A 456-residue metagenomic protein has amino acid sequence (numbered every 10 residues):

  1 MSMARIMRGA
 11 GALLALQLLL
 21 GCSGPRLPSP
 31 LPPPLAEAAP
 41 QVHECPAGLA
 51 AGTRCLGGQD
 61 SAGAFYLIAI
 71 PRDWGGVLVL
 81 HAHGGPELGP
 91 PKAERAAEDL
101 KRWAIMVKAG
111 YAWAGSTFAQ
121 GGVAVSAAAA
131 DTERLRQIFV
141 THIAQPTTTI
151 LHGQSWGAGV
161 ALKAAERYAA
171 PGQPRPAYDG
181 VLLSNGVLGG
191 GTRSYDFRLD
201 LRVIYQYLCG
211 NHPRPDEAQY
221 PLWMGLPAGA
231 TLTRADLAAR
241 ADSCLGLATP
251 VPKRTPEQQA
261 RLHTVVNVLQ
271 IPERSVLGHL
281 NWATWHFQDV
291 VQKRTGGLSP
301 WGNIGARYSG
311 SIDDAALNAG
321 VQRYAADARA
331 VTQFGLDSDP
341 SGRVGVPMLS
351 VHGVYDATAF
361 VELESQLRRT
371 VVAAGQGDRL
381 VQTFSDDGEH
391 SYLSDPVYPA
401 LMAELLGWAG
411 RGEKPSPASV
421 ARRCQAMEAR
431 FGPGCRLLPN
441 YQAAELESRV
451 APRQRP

Functional and structural regions predicted by a protein language model:
L18-G21: C-terminal motif of bacterial Sec signal peptides marking the signal peptidase cleavage site
S23-P25: Bacterial signal peptide processing site
P28-P46, V187-S338: Accessory cap/linker subdomain of secreted extracellular hydrolases
D73-W74, L135-S155: Gly/Ser-rich "nucleophile elbow"/oxyanion-hole loop immediately N-terminal to the catalytic nucleophile in hydrolases
G76-G85: Short beta-strand element of the alpha/beta-hydrolase
T148-C209: Primarily recognizes the serine-hydrolase "nucleophile elbow" in alpha/beta-hydrolase and SGNH/GDSL folds
V251-W285, D289-T295, D386-P456: Alpha/beta-hydrolase-fold serine-hydrolase catalytic core, especially in secreted/extracellular enzymes
V344, S350-H352: Short beta-strand/loop motif that positions the catalytic acidic residue of the alpha/beta-hydrolase fold
